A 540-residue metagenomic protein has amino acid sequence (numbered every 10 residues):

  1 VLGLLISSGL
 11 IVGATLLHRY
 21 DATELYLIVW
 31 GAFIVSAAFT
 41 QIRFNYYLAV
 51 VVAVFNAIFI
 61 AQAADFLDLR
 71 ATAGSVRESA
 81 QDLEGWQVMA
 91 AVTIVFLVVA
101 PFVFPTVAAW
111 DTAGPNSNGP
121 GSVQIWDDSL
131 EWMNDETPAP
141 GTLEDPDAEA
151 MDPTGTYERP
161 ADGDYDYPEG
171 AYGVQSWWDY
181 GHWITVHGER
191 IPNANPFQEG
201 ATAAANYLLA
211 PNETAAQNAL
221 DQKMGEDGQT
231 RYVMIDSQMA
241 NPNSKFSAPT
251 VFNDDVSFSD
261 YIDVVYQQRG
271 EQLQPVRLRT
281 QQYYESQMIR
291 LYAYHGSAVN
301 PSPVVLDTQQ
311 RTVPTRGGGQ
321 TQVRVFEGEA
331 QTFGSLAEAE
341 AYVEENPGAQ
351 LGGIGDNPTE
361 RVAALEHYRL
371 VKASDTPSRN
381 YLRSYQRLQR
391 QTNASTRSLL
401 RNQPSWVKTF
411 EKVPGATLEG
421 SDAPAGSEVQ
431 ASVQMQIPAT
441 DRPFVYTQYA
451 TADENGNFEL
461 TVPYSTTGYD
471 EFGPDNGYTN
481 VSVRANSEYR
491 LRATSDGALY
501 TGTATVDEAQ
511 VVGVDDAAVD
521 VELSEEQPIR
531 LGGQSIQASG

Functional and structural regions predicted by a protein language model:
V1-P115: Membrane-embedded transmembrane-helix bundle of lipid-linked glycan/lipid transferases
T72-F96, A100-G540: Extracytoplasmic
